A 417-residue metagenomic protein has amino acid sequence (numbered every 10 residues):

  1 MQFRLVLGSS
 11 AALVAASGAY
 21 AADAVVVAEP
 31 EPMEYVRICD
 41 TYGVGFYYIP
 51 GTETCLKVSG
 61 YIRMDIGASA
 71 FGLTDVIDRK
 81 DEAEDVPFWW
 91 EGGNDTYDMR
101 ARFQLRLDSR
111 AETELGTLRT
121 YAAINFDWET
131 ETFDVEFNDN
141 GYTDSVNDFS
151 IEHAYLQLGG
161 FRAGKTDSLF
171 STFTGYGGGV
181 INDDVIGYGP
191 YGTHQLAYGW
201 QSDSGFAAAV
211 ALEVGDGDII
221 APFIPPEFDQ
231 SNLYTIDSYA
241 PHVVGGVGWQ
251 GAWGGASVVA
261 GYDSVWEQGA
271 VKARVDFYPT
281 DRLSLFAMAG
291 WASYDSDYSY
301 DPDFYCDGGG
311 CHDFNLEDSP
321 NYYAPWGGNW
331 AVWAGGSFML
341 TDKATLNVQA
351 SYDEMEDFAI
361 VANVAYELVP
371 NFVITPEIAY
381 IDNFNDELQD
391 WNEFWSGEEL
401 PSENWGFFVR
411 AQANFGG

Functional and structural regions predicted by a protein language model:
M1-D65, A70-I77: N-terminal periplasmic/intermembrane-space "pro-region" immediately following the signal or transit peptide
G45-A68, D78-R79, F88-G217, P241 (+1 more regions): Outer membrane beta-barrel
I62-A68, A122-F126, A163-D167, V210-V214 (+7 more regions): Transmembrane beta-barrel strands of outer-membrane/channel proteins
T74-F88, D134-T143, G215-S238, F286 (+2 more regions): Solvent-exposed loop segments that connect transmembrane elements
A101-L105, F149-A154, G192-L196, P241-G245 (+5 more regions): Hydrophobic, lipid-facing positions within transmembrane beta-strands of outer-membrane proteins
E114-T117, G160-A163, D167, S204-V210 (+8 more regions): Repeated loop/turn-to-beta-strand initiation elements of outer-membrane beta-barrel proteins
G245-V361: Detector for outer-membrane/organellar transmembrane beta-barrel domains, recognizing the amphipathic beta-strand
L368, F372, Y380, E399-G417: Outer-membrane beta-barrel "beta-signal"
